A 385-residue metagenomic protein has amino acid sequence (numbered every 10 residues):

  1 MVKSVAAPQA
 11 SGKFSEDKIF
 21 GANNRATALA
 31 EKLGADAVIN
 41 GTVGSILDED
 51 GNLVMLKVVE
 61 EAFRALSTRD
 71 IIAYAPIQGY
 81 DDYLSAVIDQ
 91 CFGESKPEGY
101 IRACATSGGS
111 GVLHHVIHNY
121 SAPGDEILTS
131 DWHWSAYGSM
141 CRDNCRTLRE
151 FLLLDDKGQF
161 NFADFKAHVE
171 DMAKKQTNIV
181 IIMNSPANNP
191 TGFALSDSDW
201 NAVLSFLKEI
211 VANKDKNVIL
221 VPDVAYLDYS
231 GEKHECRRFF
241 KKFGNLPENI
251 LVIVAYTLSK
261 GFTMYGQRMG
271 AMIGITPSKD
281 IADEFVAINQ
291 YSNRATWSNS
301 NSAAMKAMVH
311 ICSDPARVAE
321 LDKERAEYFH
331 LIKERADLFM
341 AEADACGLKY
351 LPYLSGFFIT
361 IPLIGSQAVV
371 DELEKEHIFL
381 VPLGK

Functional and structural regions predicted by a protein language model:
M1-G12: Generic N-terminal amphipathic, Lys/Arg-enriched alpha-helix
G12-S107: N-terminal small-domain helix-loop-helix segment of the aminotransferase-like
E16, D89, P97, K166-E170 (+2 more regions): PLP-dependent enzyme catalytic core of the Aspartate aminotransferase-like
V38-N40, P76, A255, K349-L354 (+1 more regions): Short beta-strand
D48, D322-E374: Conserved PLP-binding catalytic core of the aspartate aminotransferase-like
R64-N217, L227-L246: Conserved core of the PLP fold type I
A86, N245-F329: Conserved core segment of the aminotransferase class I/II
V221: Generic enzyme active-site microenvironment
